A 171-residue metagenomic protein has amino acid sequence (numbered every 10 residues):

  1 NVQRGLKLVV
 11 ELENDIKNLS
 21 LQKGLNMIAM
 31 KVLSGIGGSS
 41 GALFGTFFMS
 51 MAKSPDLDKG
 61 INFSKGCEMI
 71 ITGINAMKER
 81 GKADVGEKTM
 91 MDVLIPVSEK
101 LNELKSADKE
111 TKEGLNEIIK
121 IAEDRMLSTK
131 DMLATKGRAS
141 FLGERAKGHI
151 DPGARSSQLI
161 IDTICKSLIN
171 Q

Functional and structural regions predicted by a protein language model:
N1-Q171: N-terminal loops that bind phosphate or other acidic moieties and the adjacent beta-alpha structural core
